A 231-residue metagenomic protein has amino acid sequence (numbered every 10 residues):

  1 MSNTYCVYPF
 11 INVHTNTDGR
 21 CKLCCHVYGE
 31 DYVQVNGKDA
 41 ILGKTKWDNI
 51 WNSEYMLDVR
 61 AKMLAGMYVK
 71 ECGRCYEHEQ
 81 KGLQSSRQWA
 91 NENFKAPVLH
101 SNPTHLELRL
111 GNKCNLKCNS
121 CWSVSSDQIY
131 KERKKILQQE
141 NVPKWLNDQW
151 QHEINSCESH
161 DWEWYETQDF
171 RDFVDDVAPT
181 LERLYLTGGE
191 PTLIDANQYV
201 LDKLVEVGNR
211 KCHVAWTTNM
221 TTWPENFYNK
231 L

Functional and structural regions predicted by a protein language model:
M1-N93: Accessory C-terminal segments flanking Radical SAM cores
T17-G19, W47, L110, C114-N115 (+1 more regions): Generic structural signal for small/hydrophobic residues in well-ordered secondary structure, especially within
Y28, E71, E79, K113-K117 (+1 more regions): Short pre-active-site segment immediately N-terminal to redox-active cysteine/selenocysteine motifs in thiol-based
S53, E92-P97, E163-D176, N226-N229: A Trp-anchored, charged/polar loop motif used as the substrate-binding/catalytic surface of acyl/ester-handling
G82-S86, W122, I129-K131: Short Cys/His-rich "knuckle" micro-motifs
R87-L99, K135-E140: Short cysteine/histidine-rich metal-coordination sites, predominantly Zn2+-binding motifs
P103-K113, V124-Y165, P179-I194, V207-E225: Core AdoMet radical
A196-D202, P224-L231: Distinct, well-ordered alpha-helical segments
